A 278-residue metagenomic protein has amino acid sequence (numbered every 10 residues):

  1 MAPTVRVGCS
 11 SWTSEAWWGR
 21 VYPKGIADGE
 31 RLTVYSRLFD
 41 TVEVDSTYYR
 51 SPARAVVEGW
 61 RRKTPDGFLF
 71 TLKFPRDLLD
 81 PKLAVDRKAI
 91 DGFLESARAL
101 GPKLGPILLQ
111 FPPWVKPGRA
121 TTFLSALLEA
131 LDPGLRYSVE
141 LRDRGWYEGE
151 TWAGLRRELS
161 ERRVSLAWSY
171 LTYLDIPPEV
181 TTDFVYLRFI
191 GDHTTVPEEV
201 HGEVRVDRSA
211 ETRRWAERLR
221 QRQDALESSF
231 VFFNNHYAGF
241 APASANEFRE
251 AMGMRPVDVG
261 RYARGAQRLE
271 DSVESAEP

Functional and structural regions predicted by a protein language model:
M1-P278: Residues lining hydrophobic/aromatic ligand-binding pockets adjacent to catalytic sites
